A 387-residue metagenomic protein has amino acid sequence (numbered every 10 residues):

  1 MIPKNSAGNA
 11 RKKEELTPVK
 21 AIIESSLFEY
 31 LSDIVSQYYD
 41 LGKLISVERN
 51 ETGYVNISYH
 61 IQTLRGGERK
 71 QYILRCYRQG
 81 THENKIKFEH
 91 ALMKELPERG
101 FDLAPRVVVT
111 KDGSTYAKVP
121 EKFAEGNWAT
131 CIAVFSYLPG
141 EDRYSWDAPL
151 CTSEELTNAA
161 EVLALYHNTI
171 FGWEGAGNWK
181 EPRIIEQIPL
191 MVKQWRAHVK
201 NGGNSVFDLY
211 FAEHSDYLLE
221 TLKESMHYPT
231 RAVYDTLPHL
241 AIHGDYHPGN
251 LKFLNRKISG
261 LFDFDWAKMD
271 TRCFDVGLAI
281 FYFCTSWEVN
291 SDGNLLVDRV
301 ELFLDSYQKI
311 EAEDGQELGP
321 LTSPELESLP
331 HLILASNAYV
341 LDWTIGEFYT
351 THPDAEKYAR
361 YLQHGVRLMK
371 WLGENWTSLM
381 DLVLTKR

Functional and structural regions predicted by a protein language model:
M1-S114, K257, L384-R387: Conserved NTP-binding catalytic cores of kinases and kinase-like/nucleotidyltransferase enzymes across multiple kinase
V19, Y339-R387: ATP/Mg2+ or Mg2+-diphosphate-binding catalytic cores that bind nucleotide phosphates or diphosphates via glycine-rich
L27-Y38, W195-G244: An alpha-helical support segment within catalytic cores of ATP-dependent transferases
E51-L64, E68-I73, V107, M226-F274: Active-site acidic catalytic loop and adjacent metal/ATP-binding pocket of ATP-dependent phosphoryl transfer enzymes
E68-G177: ATP-binding pocket architecture of kinase catalytic cores
G113, V134-A148, A197-N204, A338-A355: A glycine-centered beta->alpha junction motif in the catalytic cores of kinase/phosphotransferase enzymes
W146-A212, H239: A cross-family kinase active-site recognition segment
C273-Q316, L334-H352: Active-site activation/catalytic loop segments of kinase-like enzymes and analogous catalytic loops in related
